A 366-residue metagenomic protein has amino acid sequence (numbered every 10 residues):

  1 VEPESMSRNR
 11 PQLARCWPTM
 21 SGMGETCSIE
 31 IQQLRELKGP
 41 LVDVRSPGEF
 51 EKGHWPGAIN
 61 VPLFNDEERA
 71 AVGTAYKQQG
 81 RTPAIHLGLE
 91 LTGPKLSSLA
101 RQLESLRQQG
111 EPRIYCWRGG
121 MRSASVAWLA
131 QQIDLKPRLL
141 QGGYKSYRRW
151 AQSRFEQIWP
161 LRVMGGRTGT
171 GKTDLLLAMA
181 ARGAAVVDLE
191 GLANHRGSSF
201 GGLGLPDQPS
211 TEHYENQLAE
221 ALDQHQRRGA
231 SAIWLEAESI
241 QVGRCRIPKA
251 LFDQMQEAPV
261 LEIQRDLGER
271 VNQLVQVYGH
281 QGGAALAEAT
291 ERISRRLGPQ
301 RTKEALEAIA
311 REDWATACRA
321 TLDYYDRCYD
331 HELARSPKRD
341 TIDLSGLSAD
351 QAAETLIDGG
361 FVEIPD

Functional and structural regions predicted by a protein language model:
P3, S7-R8: Short, intrinsically disordered low-complexity segments enriched in Ser/Thr with adjacent Pro
P11, R15-P56, A84, Q152-E156 (+2 more regions): Flexible, polar/low-complexity N-terminal or interdomain linker segments that lie immediately upstream of folded
R35-R107: Positively charged, proline/Ser/Thr-rich regional signature most characteristic of the Rhodanese/CDC25-like
H86-Q141: Catalytic cysteine-centered active loop of the rhodanese-like fold, especially the PTP/DSP P-loop
W117, R167, M179: P-loop (Walker A) phosphate-binding loop of NTP-binding proteins
L129, D174-A185: A conserved segment at the C-terminal end of the G1
V186-A250: Conserved nucleotide-sensing/catalytic segment adjacent to the nucleotide-binding pocket in NTP-handling enzymes
D253-V260, Q264-D366: Conserved NTP phosphate-binding and transfer environment spanning the P-loop NTPase/kinase superfamily
